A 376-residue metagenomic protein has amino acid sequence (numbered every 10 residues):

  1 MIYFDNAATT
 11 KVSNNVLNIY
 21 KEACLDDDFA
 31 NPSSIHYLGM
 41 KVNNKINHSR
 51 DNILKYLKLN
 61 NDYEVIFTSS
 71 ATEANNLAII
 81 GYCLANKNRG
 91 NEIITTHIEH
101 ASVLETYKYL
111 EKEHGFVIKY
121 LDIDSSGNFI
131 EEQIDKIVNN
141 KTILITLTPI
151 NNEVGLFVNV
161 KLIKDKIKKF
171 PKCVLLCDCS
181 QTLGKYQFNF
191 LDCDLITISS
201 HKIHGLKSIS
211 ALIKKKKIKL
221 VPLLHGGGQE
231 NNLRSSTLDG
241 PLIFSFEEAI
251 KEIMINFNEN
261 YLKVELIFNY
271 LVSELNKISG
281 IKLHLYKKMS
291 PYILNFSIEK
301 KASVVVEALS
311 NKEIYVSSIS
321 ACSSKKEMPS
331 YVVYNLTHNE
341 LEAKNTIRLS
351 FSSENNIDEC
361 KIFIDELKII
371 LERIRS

Functional and structural regions predicted by a protein language model:
M1-S376: Pyridoxal 5′-phosphate
